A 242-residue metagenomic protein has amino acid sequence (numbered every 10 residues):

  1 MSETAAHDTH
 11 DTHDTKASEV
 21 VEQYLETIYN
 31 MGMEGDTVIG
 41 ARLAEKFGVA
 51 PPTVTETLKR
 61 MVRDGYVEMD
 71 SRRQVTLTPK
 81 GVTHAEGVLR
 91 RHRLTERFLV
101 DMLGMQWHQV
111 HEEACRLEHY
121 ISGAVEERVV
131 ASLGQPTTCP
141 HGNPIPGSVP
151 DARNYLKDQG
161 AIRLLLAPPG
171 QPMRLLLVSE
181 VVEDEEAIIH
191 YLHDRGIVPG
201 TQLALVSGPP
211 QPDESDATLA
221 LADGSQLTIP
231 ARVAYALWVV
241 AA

Functional and structural regions predicted by a protein language model:
M1-G48: Extreme N-terminal segment that seeds HTH/winged-HTH DNA-binding domains in transcriptional regulators
Y24, L43, V54-D64, G200: Basic amphipathic alpha-helical segments that dock to polyanions
G40, L58, E96: Helix-turn-helix DNA-binding elements, focusing on the entry/boundary residues of the two helices that contact DNA
P52, H108: Key DNA-contact positions within bacterial/archaeal DNA-binding proteins
V62-R72: A short, conserved structural fragment
R73-H92: Basic, amphipathic "hinge/linker" alpha-helix immediately C-terminal to the N-terminal HTH DNA-binding motif
H119-V233: Mid-protein regulatory/catalytic core that forms ligand/cofactor-binding pockets and protein-protein interaction
